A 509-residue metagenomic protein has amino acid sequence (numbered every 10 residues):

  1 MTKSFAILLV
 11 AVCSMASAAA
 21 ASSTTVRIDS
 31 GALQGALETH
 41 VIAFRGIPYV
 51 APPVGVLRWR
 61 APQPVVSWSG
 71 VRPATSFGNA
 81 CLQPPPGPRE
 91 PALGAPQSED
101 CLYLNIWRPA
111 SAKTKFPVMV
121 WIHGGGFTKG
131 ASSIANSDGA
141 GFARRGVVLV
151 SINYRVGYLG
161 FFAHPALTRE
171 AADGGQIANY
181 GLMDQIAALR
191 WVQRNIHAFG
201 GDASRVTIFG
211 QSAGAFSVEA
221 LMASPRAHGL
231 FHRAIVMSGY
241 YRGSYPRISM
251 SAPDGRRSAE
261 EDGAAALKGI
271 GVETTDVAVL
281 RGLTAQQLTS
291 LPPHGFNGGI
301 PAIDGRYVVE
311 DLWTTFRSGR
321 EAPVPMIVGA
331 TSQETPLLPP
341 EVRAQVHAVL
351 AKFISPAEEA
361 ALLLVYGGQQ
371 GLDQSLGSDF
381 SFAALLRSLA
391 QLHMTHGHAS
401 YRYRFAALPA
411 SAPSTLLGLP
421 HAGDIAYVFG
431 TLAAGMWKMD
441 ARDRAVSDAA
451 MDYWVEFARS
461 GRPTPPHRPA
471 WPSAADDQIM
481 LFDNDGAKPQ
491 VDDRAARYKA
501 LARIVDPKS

Functional and structural regions predicted by a protein language model:
A6-A16: Bacterial N-terminal signal peptides
A20-N179, W437-Y453, R459-R468, N484-A487 (+2 more regions): Non-catalytic accessory segments of hydrolases
E90-P91, R190, R194, E219-A220 (+3 more regions): Substrate-access "cap/lid" subdomains that shape and gate the entrance to catalytic or ligand-binding pockets
Q97, P340, A384-R387, Q391-S509: Mobile gating loops/cap/lid regions near enzyme active sites that modulate substrate access
C101, G174-H197, G255-E261: Alpha/beta-hydrolase active-site loop
N153, F209, S224, I235-S238 (+2 more regions): Alpha/beta-hydrolase-fold catalytic nucleophile elbow
F199-Q211: Alpha/beta-hydrolase fold nucleophile elbow
G210-A220: Glycine-rich nucleophile elbow surrounding the catalytic serine of serine-hydrolase chemistry
